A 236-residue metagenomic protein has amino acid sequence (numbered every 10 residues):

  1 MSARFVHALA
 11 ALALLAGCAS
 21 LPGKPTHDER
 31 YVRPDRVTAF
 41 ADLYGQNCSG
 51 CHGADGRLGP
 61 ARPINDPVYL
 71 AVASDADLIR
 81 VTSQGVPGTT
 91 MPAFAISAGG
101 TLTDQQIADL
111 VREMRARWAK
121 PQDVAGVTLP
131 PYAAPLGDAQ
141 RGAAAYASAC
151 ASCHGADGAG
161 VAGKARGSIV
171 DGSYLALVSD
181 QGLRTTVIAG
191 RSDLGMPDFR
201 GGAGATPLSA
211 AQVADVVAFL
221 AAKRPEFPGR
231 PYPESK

Functional and structural regions predicted by a protein language model:
M1-L9: Bacterial N-terminal signal peptides that target proteins for export
L15-G17: C-terminal motif of bacterial Sec signal peptides marking the signal peptidase cleavage site
A19, S49-H52, H154: Sequence contexts marking disulfide-bonded cysteines in secreted/extracellular proteins
P22-R30, P34, T38, G45 (+3 more regions): Flexible coil segments in periplasmic/lumen-exposed cytochrome c-class electron-transfer proteins
R30-Y31, V37, A41, G53 (+6 more regions): Gly/Gly-Pro-rich "capping" loops immediately C-terminal to redox-active cysteine motifs in periplasmic/lumenal
G45-C48, A61, G88, A147 (+2 more regions): Disulfide-stabilized extracellular ectodomain repeats and their linkers
T82-M91, T185-M196, D215: Conserved long hydrophobic alpha-helices within structured protein cores
